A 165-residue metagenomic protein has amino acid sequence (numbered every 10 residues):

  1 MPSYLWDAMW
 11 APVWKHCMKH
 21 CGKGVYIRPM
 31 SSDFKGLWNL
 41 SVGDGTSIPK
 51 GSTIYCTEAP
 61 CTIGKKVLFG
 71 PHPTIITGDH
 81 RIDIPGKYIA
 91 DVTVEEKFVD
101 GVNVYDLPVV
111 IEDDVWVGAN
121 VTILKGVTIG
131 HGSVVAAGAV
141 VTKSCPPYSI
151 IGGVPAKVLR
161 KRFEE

Functional and structural regions predicted by a protein language model:
M1-F34: Extended, small-residue-rich solenoid/repeat segments and analogous flexible loops that form exposed scaffolds
M9, M30-V42, S47-K125, V154-P155 (+1 more regions): Flexible, glycine/small-residue-enriched loop-and-beta-strand segment within the central core of proteins
K23, D44, K65, D113 (+2 more regions): Short acidic capping loops at alpha-helix termini that bridge into adjacent secondary structure
T122-L159, F163-E165: C-terminal/domain-terminus segments
